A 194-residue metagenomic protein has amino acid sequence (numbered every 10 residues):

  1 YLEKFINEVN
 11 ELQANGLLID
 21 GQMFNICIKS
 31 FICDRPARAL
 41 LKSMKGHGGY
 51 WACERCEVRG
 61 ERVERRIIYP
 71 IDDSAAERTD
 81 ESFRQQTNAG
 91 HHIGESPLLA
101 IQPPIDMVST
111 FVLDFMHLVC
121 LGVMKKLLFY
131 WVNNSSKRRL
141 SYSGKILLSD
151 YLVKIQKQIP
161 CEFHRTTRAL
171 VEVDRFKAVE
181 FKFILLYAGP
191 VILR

Functional and structural regions predicted by a protein language model:
L2, E11-A178: Domain-level detector for long, ordered catalytic/regulatory cores in large eukaryotic signaling and trafficking
E8: Short, surface-exposed tryptophan/glycine-enriched loops that mediate extracellular molecular recognition
F183-R194: Short, hydrophobic/amphipathic alpha-helical patches that form generic packing surfaces within helical domains
